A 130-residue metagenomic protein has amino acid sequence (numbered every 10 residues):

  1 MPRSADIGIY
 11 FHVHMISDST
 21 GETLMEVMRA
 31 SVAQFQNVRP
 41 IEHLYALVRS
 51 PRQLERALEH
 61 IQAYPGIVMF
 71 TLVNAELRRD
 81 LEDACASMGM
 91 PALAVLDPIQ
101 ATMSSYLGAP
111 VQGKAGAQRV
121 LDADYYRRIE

Functional and structural regions predicted by a protein language model:
M1-I7, S50-Q53, R119-E130: Short N-terminal or domain-adjacent regulatory/targeting segments
M1-R3, I7, V38-R39, R78 (+1 more regions): Non-catalytic terminal and connector segments of soluble metabolic enzymes
M1-S31: N-terminal accessory targeting/assembly segments
I9-H12, V38-P40, I61-I67: Short, surface-exposed connector motifs at secondary-structure boundaries
H14, A86-E130: Ser/Thr/Gly-rich flexible loops in soluble cytosolic domains mediating phosphotransfer, phosphorylation
S19-T20, F35, R49-S50: N-terminal loops that bind phosphate or other acidic moieties and the adjacent beta-alpha structural core
A30-R39: Short helix-loop-beta junction
L44-C85: Metallocofactor- and cofactor-centric catalytic cores in central/energy metabolism, strongly enriched
